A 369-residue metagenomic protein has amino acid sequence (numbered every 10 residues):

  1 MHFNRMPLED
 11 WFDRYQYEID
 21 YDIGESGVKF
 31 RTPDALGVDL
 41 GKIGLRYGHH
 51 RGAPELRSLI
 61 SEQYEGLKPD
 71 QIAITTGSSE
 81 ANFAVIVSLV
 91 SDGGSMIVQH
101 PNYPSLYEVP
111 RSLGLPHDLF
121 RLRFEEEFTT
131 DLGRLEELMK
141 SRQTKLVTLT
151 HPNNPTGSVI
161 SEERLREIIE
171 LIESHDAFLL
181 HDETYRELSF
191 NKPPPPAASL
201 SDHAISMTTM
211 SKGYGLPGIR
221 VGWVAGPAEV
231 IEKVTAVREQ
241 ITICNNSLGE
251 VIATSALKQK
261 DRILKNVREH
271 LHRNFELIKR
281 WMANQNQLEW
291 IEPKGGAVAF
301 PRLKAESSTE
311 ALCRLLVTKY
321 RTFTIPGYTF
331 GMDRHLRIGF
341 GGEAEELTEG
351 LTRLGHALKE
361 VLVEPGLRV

Functional and structural regions predicted by a protein language model:
M1-E80, A84, K258-Q259, V361 (+1 more regions): N-terminal small-domain helix-loop-helix segment of the aminotransferase-like
G24, T254, E269-K279, W290-L303: Conserved glycine-rich beta-strand-loop-beta hairpin in the small C-terminal domain of fold type I
G66, E136, E306, L315-T324 (+1 more regions): PLP-dependent enzyme catalytic core of the Aspartate aminotransferase-like
S88-L149, E170: PLP-dependent aminotransferase-like
G94, L115, S174-A177, D202: A short helix->loop->beta-strand "cap" motif at the edges of active sites that frequently abuts
L113, R142, S174-H175, Q285 (+2 more regions): Helix C-cap/helix->beta junction micro-motif
F124-K192: Active-site phosphate-binding strand-loop segment of PLP-dependent enzymes
D202-H272, E276-W281, T352, A357 (+1 more regions): Conserved core segment of the aminotransferase class I/II
